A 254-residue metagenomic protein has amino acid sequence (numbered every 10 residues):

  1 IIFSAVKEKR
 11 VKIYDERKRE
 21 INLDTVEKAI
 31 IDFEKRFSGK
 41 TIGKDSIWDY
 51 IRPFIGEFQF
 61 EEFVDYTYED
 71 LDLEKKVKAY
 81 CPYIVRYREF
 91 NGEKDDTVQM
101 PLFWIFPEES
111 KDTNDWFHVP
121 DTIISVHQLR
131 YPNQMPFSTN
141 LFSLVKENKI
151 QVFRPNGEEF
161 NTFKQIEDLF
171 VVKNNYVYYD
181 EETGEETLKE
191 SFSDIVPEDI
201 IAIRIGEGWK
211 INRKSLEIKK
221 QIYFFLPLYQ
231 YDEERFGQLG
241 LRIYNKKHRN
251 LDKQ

Functional and structural regions predicted by a protein language model:
I1-E69, R86-N91, P107-K214, D232-R235 (+1 more regions): A domain-level signal for the mature, folded cores of soluble proteins
P53-I55, K75-V77, M100, E198-I200 (+2 more regions): Extracytoplasmic
Y68-A79, R213-F224: Short, solvent-exposed coil/turn segments at beta-strand boundaries
C81-Y83, L226-L228: Extended serine/threonine-enriched, polar tracts that run as long, contiguous segments within proteins
P101-I105, L239-K246: Conserved beta-strands of PAS-like sensory domains
